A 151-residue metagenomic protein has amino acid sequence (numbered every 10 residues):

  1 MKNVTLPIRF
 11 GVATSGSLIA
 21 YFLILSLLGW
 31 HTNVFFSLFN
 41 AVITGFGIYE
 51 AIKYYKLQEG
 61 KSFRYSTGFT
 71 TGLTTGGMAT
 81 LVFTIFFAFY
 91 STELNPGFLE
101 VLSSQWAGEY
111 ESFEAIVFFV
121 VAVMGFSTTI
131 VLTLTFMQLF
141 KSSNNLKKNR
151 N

Functional and structural regions predicted by a protein language model:
M1-Q58: Transmembrane alpha-helical insertion/packing segments
F39-V42, F86, F119-F126: Hydrophobic alpha-helical transmembrane segments of multi-pass membrane proteins
I52-G68, T92: Membrane-helix interface/capping segments
G72-F89: Hydrophobic alpha-helical membrane-insertion segments
F89-L99: Membrane-helix interface motif
G97-I116: Short, membrane-exposed interhelical loops at transmembrane-helix boundaries
E111-L132: Hydrophobic alpha-helical transmembrane segments
Q138-N151: Cytoplasmic juxtamembrane regions at transmembrane-helix boundaries
